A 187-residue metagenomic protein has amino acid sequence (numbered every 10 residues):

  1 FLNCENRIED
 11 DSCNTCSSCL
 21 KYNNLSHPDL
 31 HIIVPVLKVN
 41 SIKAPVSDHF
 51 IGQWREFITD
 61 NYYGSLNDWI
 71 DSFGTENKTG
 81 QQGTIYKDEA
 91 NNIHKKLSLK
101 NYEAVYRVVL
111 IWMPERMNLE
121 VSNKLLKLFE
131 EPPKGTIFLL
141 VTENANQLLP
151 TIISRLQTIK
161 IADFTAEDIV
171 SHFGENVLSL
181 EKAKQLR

Functional and structural regions predicted by a protein language model:
F1-E120: Clamp-loader machinery-focused feature within the broader ASCE/P-loop NTPase space
F1-K21, K134-I137, T142-R187: Charged, glycine-rich active-site and insertion segments that engage polyanionic ligands
L25-D29, A104-Y106, P132-T136, S154-Q157: Short glycine-/polar-rich loops that comprise or flank the Walker A/P-loop and associated switch/sensor motifs
K95, K127, S154: Conserved adenine-binding aromatic site and its adjacent loop/helix in ATP-hydrolyzing domains
S98, N123-K134: Conserved catalytic/switch belt of AAA+ P-loop NTPases
K100-E103, E131-P132, N176: Alpha-helix C-cap/termination motif
V108-W112, L125, T136-T142: Structural recognition of the conserved hydrophobic beta-strand(s) that form the central parallel beta-sheet of P-loop
P114-E120, E130, E143, P150-I153: N-terminal functional module detector in eukaryotic proteins
